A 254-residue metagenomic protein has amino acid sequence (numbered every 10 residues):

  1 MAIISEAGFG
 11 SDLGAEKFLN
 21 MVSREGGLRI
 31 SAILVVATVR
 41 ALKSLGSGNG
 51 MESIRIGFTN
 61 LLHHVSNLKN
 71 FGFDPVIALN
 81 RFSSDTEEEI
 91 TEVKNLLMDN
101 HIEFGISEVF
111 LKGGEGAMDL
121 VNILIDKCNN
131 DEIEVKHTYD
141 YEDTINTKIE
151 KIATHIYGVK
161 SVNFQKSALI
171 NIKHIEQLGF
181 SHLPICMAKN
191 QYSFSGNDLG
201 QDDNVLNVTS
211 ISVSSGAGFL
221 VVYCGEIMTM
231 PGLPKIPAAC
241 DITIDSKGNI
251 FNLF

Functional and structural regions predicted by a protein language model:
A2-I77, R81-E89, N95-F254: P-loop NTP-binding site
